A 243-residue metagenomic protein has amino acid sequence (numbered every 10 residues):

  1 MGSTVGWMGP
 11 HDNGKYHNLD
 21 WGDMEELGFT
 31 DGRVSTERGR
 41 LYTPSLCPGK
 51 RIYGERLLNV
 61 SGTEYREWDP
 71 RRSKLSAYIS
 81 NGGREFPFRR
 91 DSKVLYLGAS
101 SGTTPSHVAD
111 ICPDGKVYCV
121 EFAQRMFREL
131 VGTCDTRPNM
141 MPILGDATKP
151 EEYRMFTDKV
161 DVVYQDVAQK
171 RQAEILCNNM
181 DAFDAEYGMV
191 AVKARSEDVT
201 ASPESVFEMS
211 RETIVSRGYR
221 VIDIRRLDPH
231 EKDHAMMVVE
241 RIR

Functional and structural regions predicted by a protein language model:
M1-Y65: N-terminal auxiliary segments of SAM/dcSAM-dependent transferases
G2, G9, M126-E129, C177-E240: C-terminal substrate-binding/active-site "lid" region of AdoMet-derived donor-dependent transferases
T30-D31, P48-E55, D69-K93: Conserved alpha-helix/loop element of class I SAM-dependent methyltransferases that forms part of the SAM/SAH-binding
F88-S100, Y118: Conserved class I S-adenosyl-L-methionine
S100-D114: Conserved SAM-binding loop of SAM-dependent methyltransferases across substrates and taxa, primarily the Class I
D110-K116, P138, A185: Conserved S-adenosyl-L-methionine
V120-R171: S-adenosyl-L-methionine
